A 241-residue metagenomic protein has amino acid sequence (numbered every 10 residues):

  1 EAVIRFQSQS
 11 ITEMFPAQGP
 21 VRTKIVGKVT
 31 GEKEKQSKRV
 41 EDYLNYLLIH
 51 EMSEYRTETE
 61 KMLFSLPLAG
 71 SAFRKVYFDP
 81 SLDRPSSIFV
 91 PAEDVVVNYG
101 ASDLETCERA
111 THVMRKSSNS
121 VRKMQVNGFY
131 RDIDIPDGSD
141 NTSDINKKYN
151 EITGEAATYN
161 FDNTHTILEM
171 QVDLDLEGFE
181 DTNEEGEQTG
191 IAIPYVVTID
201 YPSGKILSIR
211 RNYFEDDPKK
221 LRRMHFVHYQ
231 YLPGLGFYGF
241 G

Functional and structural regions predicted by a protein language model:
E1-G241: Extended alpha-helical, oligomerization-prone segments that build pores/tubes and scaffolds
